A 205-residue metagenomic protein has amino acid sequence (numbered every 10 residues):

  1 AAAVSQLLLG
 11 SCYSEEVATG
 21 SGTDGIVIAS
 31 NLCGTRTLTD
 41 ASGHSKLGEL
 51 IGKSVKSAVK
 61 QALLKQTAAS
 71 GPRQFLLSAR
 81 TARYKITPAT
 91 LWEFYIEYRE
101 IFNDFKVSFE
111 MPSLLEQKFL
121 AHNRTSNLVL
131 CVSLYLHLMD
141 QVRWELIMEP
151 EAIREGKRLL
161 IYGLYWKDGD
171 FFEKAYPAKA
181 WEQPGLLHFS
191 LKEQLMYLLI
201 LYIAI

Functional and structural regions predicted by a protein language model:
A1-A204: A structural signal for small-residue-enriched, beta-sheet-centric alpha/beta enzyme cores and oligomeric scaffold folds
